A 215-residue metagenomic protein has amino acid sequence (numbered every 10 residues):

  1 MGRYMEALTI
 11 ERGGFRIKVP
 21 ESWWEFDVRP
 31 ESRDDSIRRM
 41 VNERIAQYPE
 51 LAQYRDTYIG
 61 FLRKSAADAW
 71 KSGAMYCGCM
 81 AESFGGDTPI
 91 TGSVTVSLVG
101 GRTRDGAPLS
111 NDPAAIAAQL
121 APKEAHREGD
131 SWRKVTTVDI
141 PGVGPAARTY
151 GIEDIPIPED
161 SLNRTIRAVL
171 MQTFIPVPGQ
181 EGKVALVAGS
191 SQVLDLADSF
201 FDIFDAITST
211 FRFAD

Functional and structural regions predicted by a protein language model:
M1-R167, M171-D215: N-terminal targeting sequences that direct proteins away from the cytosol to non-cytosolic compartments
